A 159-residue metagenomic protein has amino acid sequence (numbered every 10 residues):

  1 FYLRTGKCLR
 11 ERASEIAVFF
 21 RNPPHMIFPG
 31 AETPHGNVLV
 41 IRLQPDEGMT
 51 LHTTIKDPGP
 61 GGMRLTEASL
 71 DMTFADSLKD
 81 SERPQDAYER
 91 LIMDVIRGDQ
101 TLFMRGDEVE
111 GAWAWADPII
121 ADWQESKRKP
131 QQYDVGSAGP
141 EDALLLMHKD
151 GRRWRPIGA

Functional and structural regions predicted by a protein language model:
F1-A159: Secretory/organelle targeting and membrane-embedding segments
